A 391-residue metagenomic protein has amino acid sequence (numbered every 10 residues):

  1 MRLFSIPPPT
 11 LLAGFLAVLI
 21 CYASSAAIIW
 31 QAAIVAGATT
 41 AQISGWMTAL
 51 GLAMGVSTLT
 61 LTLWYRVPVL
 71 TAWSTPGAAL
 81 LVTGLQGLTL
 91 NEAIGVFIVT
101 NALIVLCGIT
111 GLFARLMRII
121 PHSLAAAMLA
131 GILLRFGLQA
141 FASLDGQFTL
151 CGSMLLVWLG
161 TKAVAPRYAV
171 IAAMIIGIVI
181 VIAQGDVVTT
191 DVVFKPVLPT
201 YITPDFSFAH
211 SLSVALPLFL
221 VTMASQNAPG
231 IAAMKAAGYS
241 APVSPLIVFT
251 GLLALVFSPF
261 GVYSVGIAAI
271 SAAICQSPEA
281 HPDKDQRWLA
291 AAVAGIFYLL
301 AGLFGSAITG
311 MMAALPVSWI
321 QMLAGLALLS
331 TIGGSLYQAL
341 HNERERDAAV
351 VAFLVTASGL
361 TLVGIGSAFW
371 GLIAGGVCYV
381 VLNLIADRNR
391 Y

Functional and structural regions predicted by a protein language model:
M1-S44, I171-V243: Helix-loop-helix hairpins and the membrane-proximal interhelical loops of multi-pass alpha-helical transport proteins
R2-F4, T10-I29, T48-L129, A241-L329: Helix-loop-helix junctions within the multi-pass membrane cores of secondary transporters/permeases
A23-S24, T149, S225, I267 (+1 more regions): Residue-level signal for transmembrane alpha-helical positions in Major Facilitator Superfamily
I29-A33, S57, A78-V82, L138 (+9 more regions): Predominant activation on well-ordered alpha-helical scaffold segments within soluble catalytic domains
I34, R118, K235, S258 (+1 more regions): Short polybasic/polar patches that bind polyanions
A38-T39, F113, R167, Y239-S240 (+2 more regions): Short coil/loop linkers at secondary-structure junctions
Q86-V192, V293-Y391: Membrane-embedded alpha-helical modules
